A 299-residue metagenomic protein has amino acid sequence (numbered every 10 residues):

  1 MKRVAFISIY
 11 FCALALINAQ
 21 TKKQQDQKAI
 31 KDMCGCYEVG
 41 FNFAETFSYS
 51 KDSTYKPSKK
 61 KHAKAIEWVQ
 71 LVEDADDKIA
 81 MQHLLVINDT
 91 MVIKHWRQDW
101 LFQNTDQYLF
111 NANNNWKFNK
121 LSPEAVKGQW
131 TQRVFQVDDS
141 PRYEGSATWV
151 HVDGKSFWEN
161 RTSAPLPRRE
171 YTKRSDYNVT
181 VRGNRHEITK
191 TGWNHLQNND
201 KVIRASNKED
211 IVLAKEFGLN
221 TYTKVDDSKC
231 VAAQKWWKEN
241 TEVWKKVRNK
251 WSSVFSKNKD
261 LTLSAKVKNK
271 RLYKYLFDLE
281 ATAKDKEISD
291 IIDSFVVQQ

Functional and structural regions predicted by a protein language model:
M1-Q24: Bacterial Sec-dependent N-terminal signal peptides
T21-C36: N-terminal helix-cap/turn-to-beta initiation motif at the start of protein domains
K22-D26, N42-D76: Short, solvent-exposed loop/hinge segments that bridge or flank secondary-structure elements
S50, D74-A112: N-terminal intrinsically disordered, cationic/polar leader segments that include organellar targeting peptides
K56-K59, A63-E73, Q82-H83, Q98-W100 (+3 more regions): Hydrophobic/aromatic beta-strand elements that line small-molecule binding cavities or substrate pockets in beta-rich
K127-V181, D200-I203: Short helix-loop boundary/capping segments
T180-N184, K190-A281, D290-Q298: Acidic, serine/threonine-rich low-complexity disordered tracts
